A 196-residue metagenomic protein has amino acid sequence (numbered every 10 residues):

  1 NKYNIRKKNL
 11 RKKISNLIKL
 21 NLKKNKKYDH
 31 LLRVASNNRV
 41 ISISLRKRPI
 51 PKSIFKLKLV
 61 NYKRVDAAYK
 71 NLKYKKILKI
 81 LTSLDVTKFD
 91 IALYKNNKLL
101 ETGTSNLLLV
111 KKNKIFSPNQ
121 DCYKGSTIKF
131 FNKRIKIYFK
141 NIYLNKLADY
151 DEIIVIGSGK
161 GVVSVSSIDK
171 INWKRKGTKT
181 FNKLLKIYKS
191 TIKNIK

Functional and structural regions predicted by a protein language model:
N1-K23, N37-K196: Helix-start/capping segments and mature chain N-termini
K23-R33: Short secondary-structure capping/junction motifs at helix and strand boundaries
